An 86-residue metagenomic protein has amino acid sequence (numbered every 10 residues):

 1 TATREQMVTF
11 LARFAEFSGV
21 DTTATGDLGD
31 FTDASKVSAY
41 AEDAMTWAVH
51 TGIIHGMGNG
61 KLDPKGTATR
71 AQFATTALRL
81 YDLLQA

Functional and structural regions predicted by a protein language model:
T1-E42, H55-T67, R79-A86: Feature responds to low-complexity, polar/acidic, surface-exposed segments characteristic of secreted/exported proteins
M45: Catalytic cores of secreted/periplasmic or lumenal enzymes
G52: Phosphate/pyrophosphate-binding loop motifs in nucleotide- or prenyl diphosphate-using proteins
A68-Q72: Acidic helix/loop microenvironments that form the catalytic cleft of cell-wall polysaccharide enzymes
